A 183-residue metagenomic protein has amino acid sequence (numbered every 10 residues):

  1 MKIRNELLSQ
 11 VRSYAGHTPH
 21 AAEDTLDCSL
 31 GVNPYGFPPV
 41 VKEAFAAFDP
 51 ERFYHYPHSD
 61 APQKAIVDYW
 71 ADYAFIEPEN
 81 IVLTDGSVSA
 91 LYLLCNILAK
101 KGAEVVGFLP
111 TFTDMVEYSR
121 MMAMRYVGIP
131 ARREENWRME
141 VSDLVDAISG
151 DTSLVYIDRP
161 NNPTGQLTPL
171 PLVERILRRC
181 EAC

Functional and structural regions predicted by a protein language model:
K2-G86, L93: N-terminal small-domain helix-loop-helix segment of the aminotransferase-like
P50-E181: Conserved core of the PLP fold type I
